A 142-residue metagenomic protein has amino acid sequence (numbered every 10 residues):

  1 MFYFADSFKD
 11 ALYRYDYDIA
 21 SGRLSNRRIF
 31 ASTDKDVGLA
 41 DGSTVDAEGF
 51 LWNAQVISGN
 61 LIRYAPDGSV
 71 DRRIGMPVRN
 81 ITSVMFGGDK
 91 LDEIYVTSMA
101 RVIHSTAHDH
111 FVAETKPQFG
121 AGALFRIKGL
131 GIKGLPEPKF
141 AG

Functional and structural regions predicted by a protein language model:
M1-F2, T33-F50, V78-D92, A121: Beta-rich, blade/repeat-based domains predominating in secreted/periplasmic proteins but also intracellular
F2-F8, L51-V56, E93-V102: Conserved beta-strand positions in repeat-built beta-propeller and related beta-rich domains
F8, N26, L39, I57 (+2 more regions): Beta-rich catalytic cores
D10-L12, G59-L61, V102-H104, L124: Structural signal for beta-propeller blades
Y15-R23, K128-G134: Short loop/turn segments immediately following beta-strands, especially the blade-tip and inter-blade linker loops
I29-D36, R73-P77, G142: Surface loop/turn motifs at the tips and blade-to-blade linkers of beta-strand repeat domains
I62-R72, R79-N80, I94, E137 (+1 more regions): Flexible "stalk/tail and boundary" regions
M85-G142: Blade-level signature of beta-propeller repeat domains, shared across WD40, Kelch, NHL, RCC1 and BNR/Asp-box propellers
